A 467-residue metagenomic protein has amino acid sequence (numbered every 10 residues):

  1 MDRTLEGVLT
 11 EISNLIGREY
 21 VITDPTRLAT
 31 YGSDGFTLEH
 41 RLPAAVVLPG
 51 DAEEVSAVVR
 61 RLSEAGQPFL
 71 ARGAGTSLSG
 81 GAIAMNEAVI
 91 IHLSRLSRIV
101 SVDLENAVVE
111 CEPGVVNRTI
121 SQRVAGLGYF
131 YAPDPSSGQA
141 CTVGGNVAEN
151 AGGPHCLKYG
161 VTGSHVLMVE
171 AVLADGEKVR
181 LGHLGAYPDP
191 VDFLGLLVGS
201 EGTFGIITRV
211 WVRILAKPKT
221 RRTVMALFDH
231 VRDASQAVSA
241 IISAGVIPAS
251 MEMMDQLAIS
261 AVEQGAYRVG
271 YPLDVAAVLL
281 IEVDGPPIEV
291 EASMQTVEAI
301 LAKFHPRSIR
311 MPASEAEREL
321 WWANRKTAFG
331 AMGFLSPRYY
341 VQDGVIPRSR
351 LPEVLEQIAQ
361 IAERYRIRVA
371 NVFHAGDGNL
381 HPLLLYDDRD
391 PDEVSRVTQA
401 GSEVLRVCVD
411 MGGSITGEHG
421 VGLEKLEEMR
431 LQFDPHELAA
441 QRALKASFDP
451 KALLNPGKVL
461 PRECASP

Functional and structural regions predicted by a protein language model:
M1-R60, T76-A107, Q256-R268, S314-V341 (+2 more regions): N-terminal flexible segment immediately upstream of the FAD-binding catalytic core in FAD-dependent oxidoreductases
G17-R18, V409-V421, A446, P450-L454: Alpha-helix capping/hinge segments and adjacent helical runs
T23-T30, V212, A216, R222-A400 (+2 more regions): C-terminal substrate-recognition/cap domain of FAD-linked oxidoreductases
S79-S97, A125-Y129, G152-G163, V210-A216 (+3 more regions): A glycine- and small-aliphatic-rich helix-loop capping segment at beta-alpha/alpha-beta transitions that lines
R98-E252, L454, P467: FAD-binding subdomain of flavoenzyme oxidoreductases
E177, L426-P467: Activity-critical C-terminal alpha-helical subdomain
